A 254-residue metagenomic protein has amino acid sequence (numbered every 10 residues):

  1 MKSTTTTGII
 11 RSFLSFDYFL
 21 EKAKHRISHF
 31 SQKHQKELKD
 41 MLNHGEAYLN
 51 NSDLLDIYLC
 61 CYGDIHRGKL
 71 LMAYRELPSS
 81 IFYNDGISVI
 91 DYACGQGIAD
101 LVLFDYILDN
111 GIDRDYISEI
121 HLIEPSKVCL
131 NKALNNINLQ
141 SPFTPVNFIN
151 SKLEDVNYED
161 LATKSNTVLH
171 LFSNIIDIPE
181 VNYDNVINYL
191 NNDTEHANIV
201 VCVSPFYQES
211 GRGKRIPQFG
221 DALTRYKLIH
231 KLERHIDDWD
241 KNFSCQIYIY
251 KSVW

Functional and structural regions predicted by a protein language model:
M1-M41: N-terminal auxiliary segments of SAM/dcSAM-dependent transferases
K2-G8, C129, N136, I149-W254: Domain-level detector for long C-terminal conserved domains
E46-S80: Class I SAM-dependent methyltransferase Rossmann-like catalytic core, especially the SAM/SAH-binding loop
D85-G95: Conserved class I S-adenosyl-L-methionine
Q96-D113: Conserved SAM-binding loop of SAM-dependent methyltransferases across substrates and taxa, primarily the Class I
S118-H121: Short beta-strand element of Class I
S126: Conserved SAM/SAH-binding beta-strand->alpha-helix loop
K132-P145: Short, conserved SAM-binding/catalytic segment of Class I S-adenosyl-L-methionine-dependent methyltransferases
